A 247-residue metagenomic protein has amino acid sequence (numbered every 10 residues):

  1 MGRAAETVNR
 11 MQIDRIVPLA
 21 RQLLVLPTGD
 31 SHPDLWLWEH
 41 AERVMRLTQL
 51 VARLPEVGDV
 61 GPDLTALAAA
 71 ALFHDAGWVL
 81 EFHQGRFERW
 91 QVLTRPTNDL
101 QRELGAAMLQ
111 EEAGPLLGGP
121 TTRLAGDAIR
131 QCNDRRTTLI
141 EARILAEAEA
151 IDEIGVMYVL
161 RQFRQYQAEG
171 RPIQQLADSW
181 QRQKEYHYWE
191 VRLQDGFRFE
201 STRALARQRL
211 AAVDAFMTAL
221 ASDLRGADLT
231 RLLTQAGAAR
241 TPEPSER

Functional and structural regions predicted by a protein language model:
M1-V8: N-terminal amphipathic/basic-hydrophobic helices that include classical n-h-c signal peptides and signal-anchor
A4, H32-E42, R46, L50-V60 (+3 more regions): Divalent metal-dependent phosphate-bond-processing catalytic cores, especially two-metal-ion Mg2+/Mn2+ enzymes that act
D14-V17, R21, W38-R46, T65 (+2 more regions): Short amphipathic alpha-helical segments
V17-R43, V79, H83-N98, F197-R198: Active-site flanking loop/helix segments enriched in acidic
V44-M45, Q49-V51, D99-G114: An active-site-proximal "capping" alpha-helix that borders the catalytic cofactor pocket
L54-D59, A113-P120: Inter-helical turn/loop segments and adjacent helix faces that build the functional surface of alpha-helical bundle
P62-W90, G105, A125-R135: His-Asp-centered metal-binding catalytic motifs of divalent-metal-dependent phosphohydrolases/nucleases
